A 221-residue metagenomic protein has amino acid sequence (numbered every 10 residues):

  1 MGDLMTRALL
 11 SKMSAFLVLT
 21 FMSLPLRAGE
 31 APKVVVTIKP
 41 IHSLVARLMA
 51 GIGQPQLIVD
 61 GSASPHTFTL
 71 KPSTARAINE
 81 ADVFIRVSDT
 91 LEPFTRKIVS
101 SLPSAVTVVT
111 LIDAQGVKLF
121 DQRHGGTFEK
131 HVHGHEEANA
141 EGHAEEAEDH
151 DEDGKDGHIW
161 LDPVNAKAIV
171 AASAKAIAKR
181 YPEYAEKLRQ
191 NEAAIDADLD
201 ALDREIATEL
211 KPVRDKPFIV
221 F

Functional and structural regions predicted by a protein language model:
M1-L9: N-terminal secretory signal peptides that target proteins for export/translocation
G2-D3, L17, E141: Low-complexity intrinsically disordered segments
R7, F21-L24, L111: N-terminal compositionally biased, intrinsically disordered segments and leader/signal-like regions
K12, R27-F221: Extracytoplasmic metal-acquisition and chelation regions
K12-P25: Bacterial N-terminal signal peptides
